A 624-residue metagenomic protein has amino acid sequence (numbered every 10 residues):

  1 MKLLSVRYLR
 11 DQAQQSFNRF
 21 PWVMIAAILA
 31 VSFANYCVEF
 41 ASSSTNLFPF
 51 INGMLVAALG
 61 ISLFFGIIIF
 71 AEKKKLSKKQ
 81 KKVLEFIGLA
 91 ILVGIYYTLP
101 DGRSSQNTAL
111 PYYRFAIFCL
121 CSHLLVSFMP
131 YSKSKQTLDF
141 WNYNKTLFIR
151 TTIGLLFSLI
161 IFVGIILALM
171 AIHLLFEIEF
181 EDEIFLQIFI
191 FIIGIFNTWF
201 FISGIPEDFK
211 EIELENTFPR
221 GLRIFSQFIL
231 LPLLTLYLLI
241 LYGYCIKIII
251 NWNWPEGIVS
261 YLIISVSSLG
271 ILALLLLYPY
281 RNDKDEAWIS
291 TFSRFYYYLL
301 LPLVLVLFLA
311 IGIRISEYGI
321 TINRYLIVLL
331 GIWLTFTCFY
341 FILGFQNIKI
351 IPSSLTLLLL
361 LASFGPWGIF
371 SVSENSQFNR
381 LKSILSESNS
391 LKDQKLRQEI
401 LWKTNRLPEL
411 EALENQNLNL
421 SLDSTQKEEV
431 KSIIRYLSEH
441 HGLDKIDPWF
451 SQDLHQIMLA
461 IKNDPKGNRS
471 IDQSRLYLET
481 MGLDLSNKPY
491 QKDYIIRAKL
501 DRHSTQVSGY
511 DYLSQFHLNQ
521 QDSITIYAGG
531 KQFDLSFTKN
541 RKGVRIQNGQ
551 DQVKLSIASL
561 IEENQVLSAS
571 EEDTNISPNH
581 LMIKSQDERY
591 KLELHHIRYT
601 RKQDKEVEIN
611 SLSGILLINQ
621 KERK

Functional and structural regions predicted by a protein language model:
M1-L76: N-terminal signal-anchor module of multipass membrane proteins
A26-T45, S62-E72, L84-N107, C121-P130 (+6 more regions): Hydrophobic alpha-helical transmembrane segments and adjacent interfacial helices in integral membrane proteins
Y36-L55, K75-K78, P100-A116, L174-I188 (+2 more regions): Membrane-helix interface and helix-disruption motif detector
A71-E85, Y97-S226: Membrane-interface helix-loop-helix junctions at boundaries between adjacent transmembrane segments
G164, T291-G344: Membrane-embedded alpha-helical segments of integral membrane proteins
N347-F370: Internal/C-terminal transmembrane anchor helices
S363-S386, S390: Hydrophobic alpha-helical transmembrane segments in integral membrane proteins
K392-K624: Extracytosolic and intramembrane catalytic regions of membrane-associated proteins in envelope/secretory systems
